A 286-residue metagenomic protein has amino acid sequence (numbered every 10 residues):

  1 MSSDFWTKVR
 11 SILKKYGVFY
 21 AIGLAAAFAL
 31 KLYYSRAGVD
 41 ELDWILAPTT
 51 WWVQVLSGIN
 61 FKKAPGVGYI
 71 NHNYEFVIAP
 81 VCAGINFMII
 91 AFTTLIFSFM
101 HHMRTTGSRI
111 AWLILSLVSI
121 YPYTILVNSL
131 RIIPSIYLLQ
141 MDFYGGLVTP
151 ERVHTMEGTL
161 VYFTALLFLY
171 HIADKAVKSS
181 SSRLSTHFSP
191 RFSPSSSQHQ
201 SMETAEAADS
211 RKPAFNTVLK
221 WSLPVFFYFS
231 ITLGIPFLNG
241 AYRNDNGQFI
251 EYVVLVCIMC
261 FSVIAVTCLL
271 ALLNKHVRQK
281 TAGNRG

Functional and structural regions predicted by a protein language model:
M1-G286: Hydrophobic N-terminal alpha-helices or hydrophobic patches in metabolic proteins across all domains of life
